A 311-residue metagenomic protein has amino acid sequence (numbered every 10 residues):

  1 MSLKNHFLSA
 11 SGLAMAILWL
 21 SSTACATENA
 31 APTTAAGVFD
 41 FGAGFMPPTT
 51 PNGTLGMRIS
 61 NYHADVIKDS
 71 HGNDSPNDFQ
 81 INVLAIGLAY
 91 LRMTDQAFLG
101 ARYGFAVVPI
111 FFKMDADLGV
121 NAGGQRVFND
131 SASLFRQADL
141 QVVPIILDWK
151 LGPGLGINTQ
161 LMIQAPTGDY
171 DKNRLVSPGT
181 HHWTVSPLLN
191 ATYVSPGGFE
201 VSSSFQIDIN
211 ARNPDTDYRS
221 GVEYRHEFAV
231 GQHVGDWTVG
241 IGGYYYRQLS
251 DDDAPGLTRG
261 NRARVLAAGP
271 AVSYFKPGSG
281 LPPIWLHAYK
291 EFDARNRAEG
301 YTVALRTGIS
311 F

Functional and structural regions predicted by a protein language model:
E28, G44-N52, T94-G104, W149-I157 (+4 more regions): Short loop/turn motifs that connect adjacent beta-strands in outer-membrane beta-barrel proteins
E28-T34, N61-A85, V120, Q125-A132 (+1 more regions): Surface-exposed strand-loop-strand hairpins of Gram-negative outer-membrane beta-barrel proteins
A43-F45, M57, L88-R92, V142-D148 (+5 more regions): Residues on the lipid-exposed face of transmembrane beta-strands in outer-membrane beta-barrel proteins
P51, Q80-L88, S131-Q141, G179-V185 (+4 more regions): Residues that define the transmembrane beta-barrel architecture of outer-membrane proteins
G53-M57, A101-V107, L155-L161, V185 (+6 more regions): Transmembrane beta-strands of outer-membrane beta-barrel proteins
I59-D65, P109-D115, I163-D169, I207-A211 (+4 more regions): Transmembrane beta-strands of outer-membrane beta-barrel pores
K68, P214-F311: Outer membrane beta-barrel transmembrane domains
A101-G104, I110-R219, N261-R262, P277: Outer-membrane pore/translocation modules
